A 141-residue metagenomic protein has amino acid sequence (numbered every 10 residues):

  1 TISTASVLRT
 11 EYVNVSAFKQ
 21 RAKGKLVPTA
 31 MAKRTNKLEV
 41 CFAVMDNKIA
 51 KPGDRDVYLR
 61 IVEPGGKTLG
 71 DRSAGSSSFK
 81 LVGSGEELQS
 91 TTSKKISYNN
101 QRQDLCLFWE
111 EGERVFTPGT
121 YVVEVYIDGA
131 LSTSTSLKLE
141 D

Functional and structural regions predicted by a protein language model:
T1-D141: Membrane-proximal structural modules of membrane-associated proteins and complexes
